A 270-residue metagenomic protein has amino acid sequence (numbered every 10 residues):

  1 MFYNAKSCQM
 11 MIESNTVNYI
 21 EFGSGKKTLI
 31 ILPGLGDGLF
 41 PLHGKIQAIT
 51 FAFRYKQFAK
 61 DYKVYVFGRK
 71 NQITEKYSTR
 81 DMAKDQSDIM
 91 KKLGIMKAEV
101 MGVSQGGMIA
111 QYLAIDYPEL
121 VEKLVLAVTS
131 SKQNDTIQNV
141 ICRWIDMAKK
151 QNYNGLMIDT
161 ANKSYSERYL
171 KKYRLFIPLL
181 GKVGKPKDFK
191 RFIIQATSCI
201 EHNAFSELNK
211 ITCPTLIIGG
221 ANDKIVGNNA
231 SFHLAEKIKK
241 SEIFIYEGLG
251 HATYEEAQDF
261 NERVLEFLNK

Functional and structural regions predicted by a protein language model:
Q9-I73: Conserved HGGG/HGGXW glycine-rich cap/lid loop of the alpha/beta-hydrolase fold
D81-A98: Conserved acidic catalytic loop of the alpha/beta-hydrolase fold
A98, G102-S104, G220: Conserved alpha/beta-hydrolase "nucleophile elbow" surrounding the catalytic nucleophile
M108-Q111, I115, E122-Q151: Flexible "cap/lid" loop of the alpha/beta hydrolase fold
D135-Q138, G155-I200, S206-E207: Conserved alpha/beta-hydrolase catalytic His-Asp/Glu region
I211, I217-G219, D223: Short beta-strand/loop motif that positions the catalytic acidic residue of the alpha/beta-hydrolase fold
N229-A252: Catalytic histidine neighborhood in serine/cysteine hydrolases with alpha/beta-hydrolase-type architecture
L249-N261: Catalytic histidine-centered segment of alpha/beta-hydrolase-like enzymes
